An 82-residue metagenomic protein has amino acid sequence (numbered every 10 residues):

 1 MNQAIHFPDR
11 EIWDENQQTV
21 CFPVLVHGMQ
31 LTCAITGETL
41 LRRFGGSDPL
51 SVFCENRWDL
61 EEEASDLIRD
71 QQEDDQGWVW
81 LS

Functional and structural regions predicted by a protein language model:
M1-P23: Short, charged/polar N-terminal "headpieces" of proteins
N2-H6, G46-S82: Acidic, low-complexity intrinsically disordered segments
D9-E11, Q17, I35, F44 (+2 more regions): Solvent-exposed, flexible loop/coil residues
N16-F44: A short, structured beta-strand/loop element
